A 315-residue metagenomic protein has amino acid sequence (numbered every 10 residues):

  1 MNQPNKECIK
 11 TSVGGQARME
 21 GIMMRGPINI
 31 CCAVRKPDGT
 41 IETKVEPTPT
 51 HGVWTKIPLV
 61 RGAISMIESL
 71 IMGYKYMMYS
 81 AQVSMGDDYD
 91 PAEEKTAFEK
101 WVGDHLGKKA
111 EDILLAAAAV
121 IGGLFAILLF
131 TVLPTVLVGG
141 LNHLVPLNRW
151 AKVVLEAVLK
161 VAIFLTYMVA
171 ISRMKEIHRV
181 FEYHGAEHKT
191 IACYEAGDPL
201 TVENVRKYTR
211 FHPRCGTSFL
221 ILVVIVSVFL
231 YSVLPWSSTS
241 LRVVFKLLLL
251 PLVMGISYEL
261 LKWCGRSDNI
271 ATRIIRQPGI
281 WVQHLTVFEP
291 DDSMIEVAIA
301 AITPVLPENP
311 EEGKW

Functional and structural regions predicted by a protein language model:
M1-E93: Divalent-cation
N2-R18, E99-V136, G140-L144: Cytosolic-side membrane-entry/anchor segment at the start of a transmembrane helix
Q3-R18, I22-M24, W150-V161, L165-S218 (+2 more regions): Polar-ligand-bearing catalytic/cofactor-coordination segments of membrane-embedded or membrane-tethered inner-membrane
N29, I57-Y79, E156-F181, V253-R266: Hydrophobic alpha-helical membrane-embedded segments
P47-P49, K56, M66, L70-K95 (+8 more regions): Multi-pass alpha-helical transmembrane bundle typical of ion/small-solute transporters and intramembrane aspartyl
K100-K109, V136-L155, L234-V244, W263-R273 (+1 more regions): Membrane interface segments of multi-pass transport proteins and intramembrane proteases
A110-L128, Y208-V233: Transmembrane alpha-helical segments and their cytosolic interface motifs in multi-pass membrane proteins
G122-L147, V223-F245, P251-M254, Y258: Juxtamembrane "helix exit" motif at the C-terminal ends of alpha-helical transmembrane segments in multi-pass membrane
